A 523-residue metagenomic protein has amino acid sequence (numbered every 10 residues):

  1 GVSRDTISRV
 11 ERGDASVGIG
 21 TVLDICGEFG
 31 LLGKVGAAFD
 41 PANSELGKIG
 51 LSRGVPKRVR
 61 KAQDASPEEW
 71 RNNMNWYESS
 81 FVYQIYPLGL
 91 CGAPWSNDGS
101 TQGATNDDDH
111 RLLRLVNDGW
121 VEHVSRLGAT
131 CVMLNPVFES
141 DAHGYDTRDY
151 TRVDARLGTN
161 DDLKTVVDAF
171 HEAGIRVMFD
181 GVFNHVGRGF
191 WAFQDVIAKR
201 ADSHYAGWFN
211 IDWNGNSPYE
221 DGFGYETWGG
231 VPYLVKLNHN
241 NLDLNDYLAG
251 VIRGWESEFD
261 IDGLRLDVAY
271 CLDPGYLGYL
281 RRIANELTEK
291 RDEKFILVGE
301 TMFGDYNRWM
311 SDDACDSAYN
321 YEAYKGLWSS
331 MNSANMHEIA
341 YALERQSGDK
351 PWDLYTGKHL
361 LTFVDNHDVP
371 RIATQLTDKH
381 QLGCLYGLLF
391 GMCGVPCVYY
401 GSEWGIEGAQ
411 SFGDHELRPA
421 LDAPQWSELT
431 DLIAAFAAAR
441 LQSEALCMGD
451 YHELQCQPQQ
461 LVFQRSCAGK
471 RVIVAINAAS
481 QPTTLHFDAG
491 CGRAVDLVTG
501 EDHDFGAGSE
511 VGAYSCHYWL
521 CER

Functional and structural regions predicted by a protein language model:
G18-A37, D180: DNA major-groove recognition helix of helix-turn-helix/homeodomain DNA-binding modules
G36-W70: Short, charged recognition helix plus adjacent turn of helix-turn-helix-like nucleic-acid-binding domains
N73-F179, N184-V186, W191-D195, G230 (+5 more regions): N-terminal structural segment of carbohydrate-active enzymes
H143-A155, F183-G222, M310-E322, E416: Aromatic- and acidic-residue-enriched segments that line the glycan-binding/catalytic groove of carbohydrate-active
V167, H171, I197, S257 (+6 more regions): Active-site-proximal helices and loops of the catalytic beta/alpha 8
D312, K358-H380, L385-S427: Aromatic/acidic polysaccharide-binding cleft in carbohydrate-active enzymes
L454-D488: Carbohydrate-binding surface patches
F505-R523: C-terminal beta-strand-rich structural cap/linker in extracellular carbohydrate-active enzymes
